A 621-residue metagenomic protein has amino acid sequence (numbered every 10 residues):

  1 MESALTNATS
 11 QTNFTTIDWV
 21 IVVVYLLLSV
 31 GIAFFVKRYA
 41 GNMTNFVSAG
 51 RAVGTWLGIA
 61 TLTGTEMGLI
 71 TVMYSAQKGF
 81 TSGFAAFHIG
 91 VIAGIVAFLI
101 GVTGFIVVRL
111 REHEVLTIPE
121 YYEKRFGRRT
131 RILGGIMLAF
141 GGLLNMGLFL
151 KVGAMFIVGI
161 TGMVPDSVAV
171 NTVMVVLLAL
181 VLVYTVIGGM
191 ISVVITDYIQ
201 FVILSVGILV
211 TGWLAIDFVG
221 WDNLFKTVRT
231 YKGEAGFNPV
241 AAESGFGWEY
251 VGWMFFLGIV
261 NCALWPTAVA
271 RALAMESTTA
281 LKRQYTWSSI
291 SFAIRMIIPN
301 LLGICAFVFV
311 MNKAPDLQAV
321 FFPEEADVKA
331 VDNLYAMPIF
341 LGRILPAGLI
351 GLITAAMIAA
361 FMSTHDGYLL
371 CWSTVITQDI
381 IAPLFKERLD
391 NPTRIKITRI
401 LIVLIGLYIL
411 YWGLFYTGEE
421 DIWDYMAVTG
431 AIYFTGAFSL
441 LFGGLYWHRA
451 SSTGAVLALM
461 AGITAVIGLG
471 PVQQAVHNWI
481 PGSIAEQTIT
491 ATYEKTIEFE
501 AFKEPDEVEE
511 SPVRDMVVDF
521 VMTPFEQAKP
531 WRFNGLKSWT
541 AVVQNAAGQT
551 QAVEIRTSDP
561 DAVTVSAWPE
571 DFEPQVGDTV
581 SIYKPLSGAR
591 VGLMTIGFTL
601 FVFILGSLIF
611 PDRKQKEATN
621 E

Functional and structural regions predicted by a protein language model:
M1-A562, P569-E621: Membrane-embedded helix-loop-helix hairpins and adjacent transmembrane boundary segments in multi-pass transporters
